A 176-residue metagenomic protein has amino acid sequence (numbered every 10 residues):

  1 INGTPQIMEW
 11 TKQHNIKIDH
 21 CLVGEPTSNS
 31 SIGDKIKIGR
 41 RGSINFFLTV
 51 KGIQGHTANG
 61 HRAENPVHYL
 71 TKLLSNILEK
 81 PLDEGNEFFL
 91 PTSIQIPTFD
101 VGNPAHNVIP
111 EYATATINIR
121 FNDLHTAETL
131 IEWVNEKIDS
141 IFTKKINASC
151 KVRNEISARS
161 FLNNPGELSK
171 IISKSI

Functional and structural regions predicted by a protein language model:
I1-G39: Acidic/histidine-rich catalytic neighborhood of metal-dependent amide-processing enzymes
T27-S31, I38, I44-I176: Metal-dependent amide/peptide-bond hydrolase catalytic core, centered on the "pita-bread" metallohydrolase fold
